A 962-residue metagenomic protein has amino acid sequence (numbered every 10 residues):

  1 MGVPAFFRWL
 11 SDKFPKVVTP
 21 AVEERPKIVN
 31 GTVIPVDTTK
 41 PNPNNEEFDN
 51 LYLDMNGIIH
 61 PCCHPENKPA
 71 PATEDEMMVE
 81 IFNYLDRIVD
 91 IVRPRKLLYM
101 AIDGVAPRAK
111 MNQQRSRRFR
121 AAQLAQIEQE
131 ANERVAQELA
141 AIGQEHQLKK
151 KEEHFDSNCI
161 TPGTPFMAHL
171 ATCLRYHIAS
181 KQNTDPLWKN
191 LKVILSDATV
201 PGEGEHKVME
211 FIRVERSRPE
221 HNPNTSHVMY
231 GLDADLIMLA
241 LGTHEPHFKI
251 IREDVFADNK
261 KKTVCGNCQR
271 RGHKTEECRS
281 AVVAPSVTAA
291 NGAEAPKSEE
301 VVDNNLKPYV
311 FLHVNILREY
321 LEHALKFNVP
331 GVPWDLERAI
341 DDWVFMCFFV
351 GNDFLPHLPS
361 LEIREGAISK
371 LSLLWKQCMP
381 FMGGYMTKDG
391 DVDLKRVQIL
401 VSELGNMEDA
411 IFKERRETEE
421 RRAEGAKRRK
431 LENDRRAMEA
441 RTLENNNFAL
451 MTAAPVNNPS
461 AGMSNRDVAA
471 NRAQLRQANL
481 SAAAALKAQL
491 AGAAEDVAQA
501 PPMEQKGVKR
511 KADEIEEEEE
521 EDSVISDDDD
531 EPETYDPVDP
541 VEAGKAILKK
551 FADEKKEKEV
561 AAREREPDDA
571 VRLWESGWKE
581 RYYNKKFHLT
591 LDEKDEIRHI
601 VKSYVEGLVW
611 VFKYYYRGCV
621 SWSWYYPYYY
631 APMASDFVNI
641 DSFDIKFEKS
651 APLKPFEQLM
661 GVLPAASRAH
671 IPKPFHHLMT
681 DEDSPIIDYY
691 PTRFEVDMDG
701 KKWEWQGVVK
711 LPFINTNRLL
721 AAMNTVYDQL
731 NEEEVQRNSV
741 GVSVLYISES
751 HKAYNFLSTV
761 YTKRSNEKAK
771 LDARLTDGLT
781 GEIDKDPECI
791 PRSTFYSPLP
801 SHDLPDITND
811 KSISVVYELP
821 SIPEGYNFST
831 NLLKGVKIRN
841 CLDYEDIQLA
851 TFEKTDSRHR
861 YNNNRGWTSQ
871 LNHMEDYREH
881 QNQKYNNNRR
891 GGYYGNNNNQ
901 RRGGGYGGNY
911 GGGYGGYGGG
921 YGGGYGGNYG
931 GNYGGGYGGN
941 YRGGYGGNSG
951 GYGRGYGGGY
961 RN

Functional and structural regions predicted by a protein language model:
M1-Q881, Y885-N888: Noncatalytic, typically N-terminal accessory segments of nucleic acid-processing enzymes and closely related
D843-N962: Intrinsically disordered, low-complexity arginine-rich tails of RNA-binding/processing proteins
